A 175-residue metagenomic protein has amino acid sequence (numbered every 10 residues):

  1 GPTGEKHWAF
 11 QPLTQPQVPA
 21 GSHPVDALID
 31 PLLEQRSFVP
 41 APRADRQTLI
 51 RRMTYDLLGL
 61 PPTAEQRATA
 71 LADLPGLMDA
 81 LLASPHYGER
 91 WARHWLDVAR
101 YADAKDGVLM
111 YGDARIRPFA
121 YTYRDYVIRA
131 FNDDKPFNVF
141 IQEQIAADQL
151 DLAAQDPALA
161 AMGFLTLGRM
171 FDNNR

Functional and structural regions predicted by a protein language model:
G1-R175: Short, structured secondary-structure elements that scaffold catalytic or ligand/cofactor-binding regions
